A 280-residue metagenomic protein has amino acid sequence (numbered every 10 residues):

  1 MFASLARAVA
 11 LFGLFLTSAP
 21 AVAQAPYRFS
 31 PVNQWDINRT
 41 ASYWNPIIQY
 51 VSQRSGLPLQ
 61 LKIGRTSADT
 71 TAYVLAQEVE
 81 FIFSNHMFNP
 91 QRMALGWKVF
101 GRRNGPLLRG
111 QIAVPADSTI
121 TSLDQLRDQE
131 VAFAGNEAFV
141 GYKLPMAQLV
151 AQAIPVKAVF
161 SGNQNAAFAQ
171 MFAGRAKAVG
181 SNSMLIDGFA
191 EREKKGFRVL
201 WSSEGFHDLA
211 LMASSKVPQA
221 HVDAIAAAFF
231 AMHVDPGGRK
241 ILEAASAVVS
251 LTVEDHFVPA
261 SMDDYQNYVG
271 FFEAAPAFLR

Functional and structural regions predicted by a protein language model:
M1-A10: Bacterial N-terminal signal peptides that target proteins for export
S18-A19: N-terminal signal peptide c-region/cleavage motif recognized by signal peptidases
Q24-M87: Extracytoplasmic small-molecule ligand-binding "clamshell" domains of the periplasmic binding protein/Venus flytrap
Q24-S30, W35-P46, A213-R280: An extracytoplasmic/periplasmic, membrane-proximal ligand-sensing/linker region
Y27-I37, D124-G141: Short loop->beta-strand "edge-of-pocket" segments that line small-molecule binding or catalytic clefts across diverse
A68-F81, L95, D124, N165-G180 (+1 more regions): Short helices/loops that flank or line small-molecule/ion binding pockets
V99-S122, A210-S214: Hydrophobic/proline-rich hinge and linker segments of small-molecule sensing/allosteric domains, predominantly
S118-T119, D128-A227: Pocket-lining segment of extracytoplasmic ligand-binding domains
